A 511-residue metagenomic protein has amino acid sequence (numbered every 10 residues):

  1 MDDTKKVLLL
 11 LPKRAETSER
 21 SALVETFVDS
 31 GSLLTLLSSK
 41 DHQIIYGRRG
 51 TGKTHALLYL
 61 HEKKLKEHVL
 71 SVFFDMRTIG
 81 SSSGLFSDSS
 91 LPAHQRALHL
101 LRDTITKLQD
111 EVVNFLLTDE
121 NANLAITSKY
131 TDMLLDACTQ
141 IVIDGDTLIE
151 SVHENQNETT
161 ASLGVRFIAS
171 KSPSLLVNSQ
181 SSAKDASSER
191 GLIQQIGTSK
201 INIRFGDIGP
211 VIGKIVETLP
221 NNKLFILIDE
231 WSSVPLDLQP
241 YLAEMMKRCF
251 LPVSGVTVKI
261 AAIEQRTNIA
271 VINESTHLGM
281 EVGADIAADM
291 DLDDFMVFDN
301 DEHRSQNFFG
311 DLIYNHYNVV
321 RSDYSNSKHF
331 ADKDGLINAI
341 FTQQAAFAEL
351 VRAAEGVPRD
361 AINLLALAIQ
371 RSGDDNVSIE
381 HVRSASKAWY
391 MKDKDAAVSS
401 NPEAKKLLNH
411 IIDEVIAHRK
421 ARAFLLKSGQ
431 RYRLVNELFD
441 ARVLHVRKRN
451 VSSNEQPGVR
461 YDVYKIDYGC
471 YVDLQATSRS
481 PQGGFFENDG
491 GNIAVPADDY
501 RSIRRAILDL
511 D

Functional and structural regions predicted by a protein language model:
M1-Q43, R48, L65-H68, L148-S151 (+1 more regions): A short, basic N-terminal segment
G31-K64, D301-Y317: Long, acidic, intrinsically disordered low-complexity segments
R48-L224, R266, S275-D285, M290 (+1 more regions): P-loop NTPase nucleotide-binding core
A56-L57, S83-F86, P235-P240, N268-E274 (+2 more regions): A short acidic (Asp/Glu
R77, F341, A345, A353 (+2 more regions): C-terminal leucine-rich, beta-strand-based interaction scaffolds used for sensing/assembly
L98-D110, D311-N315, N436-V443: Short, hydrophobic/amphipathic alpha-helical patches that form generic packing surfaces within helical domains
Q195-L227, W231-Q343, W389: The catalytic "switch" region of P-loop NTPases
G310, Y314-D393: Amphipathic alpha-helical "lid/sensor" segments that cap RecA-like P-loop NTPase cores
